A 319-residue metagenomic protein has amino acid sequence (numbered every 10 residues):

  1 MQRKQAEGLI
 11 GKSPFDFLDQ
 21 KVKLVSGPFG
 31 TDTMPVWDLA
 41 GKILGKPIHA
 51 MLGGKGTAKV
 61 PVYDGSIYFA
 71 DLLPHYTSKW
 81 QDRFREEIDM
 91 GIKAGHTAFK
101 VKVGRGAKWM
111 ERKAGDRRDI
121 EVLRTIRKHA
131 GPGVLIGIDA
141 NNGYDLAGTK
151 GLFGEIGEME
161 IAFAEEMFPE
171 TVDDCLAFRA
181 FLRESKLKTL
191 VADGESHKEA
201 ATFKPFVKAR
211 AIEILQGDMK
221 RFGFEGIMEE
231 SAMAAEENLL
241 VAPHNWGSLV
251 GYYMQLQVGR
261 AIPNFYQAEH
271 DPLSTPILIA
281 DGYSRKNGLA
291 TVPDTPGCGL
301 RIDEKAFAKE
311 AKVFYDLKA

Functional and structural regions predicted by a protein language model:
M1-L44: Metal- or metallocofactor-binding catalytic centers and their adjacent structured scaffolds across diverse enzyme
E7, D19, E160, T171-R301: Shared catalytic-loop signature of beta/alpha-barrel
D32, G45, F99, D139 (+5 more regions): Conserved, mostly hydrophobic/aromatic
D32-P74: Glycine-rich, aromatic-flanked loop segments that form ligand/cofactor-binding clefts across common enzyme folds
V36, A40, H49-L52, L123-G131 (+2 more regions): Surface-exposed amphipathic alpha-helices with a cationic face
P47, P61, L135, L190 (+1 more regions): Proline-centered loop/turn at the N-terminus of a beta-strand
K59-V60, D64-L176: Metal-dependent enolase-superfamily TIM-barrel catalytic cores that perform enediolate-based chemistry
C298-A319: Extended hydrophobic packing segments that form well-structured cores
